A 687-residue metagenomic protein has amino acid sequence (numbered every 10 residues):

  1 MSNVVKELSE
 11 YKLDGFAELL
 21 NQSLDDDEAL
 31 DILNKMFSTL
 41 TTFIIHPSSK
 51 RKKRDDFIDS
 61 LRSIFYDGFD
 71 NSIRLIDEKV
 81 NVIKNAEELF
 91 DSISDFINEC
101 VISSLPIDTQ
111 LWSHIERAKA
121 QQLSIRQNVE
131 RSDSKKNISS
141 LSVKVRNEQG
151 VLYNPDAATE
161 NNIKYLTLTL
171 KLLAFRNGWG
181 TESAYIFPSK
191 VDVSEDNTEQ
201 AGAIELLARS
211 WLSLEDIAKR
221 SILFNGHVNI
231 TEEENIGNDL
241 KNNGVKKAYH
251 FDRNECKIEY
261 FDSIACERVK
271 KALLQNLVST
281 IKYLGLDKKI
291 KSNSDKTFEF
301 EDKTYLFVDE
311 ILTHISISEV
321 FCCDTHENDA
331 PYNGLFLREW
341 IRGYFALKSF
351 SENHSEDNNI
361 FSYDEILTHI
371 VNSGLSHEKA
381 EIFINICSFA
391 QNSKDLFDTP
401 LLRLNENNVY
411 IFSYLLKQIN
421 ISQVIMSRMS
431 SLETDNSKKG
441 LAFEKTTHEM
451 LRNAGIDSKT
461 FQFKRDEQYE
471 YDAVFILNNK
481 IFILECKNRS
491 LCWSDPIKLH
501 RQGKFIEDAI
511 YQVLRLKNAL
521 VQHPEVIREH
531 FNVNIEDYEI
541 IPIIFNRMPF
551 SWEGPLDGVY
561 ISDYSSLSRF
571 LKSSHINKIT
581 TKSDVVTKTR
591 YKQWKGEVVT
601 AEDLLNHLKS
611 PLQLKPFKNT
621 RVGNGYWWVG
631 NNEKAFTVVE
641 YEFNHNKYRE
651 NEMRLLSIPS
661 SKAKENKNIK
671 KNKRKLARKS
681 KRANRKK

Functional and structural regions predicted by a protein language model:
M1-S437, V521-I543, P549-S680, K687: Acidic, metal-dependent phosphodiester-chemistry machinery of nucleic-acid enzymes
V424-F461: Acidic-basic catalytic patches of nuclease active cores, encompassing PD-(D/E)XK and other metal-cofactor nuclease
G440, D466-E467, I506-A509: Active-site-proximal structural scaffolding
R452-N453, Q462, Y469, P549: Extended, composition-driven regions rather than compact fold-specific motifs
S458-Y471, F475-N478: Active-site metal-binding core of divalent-cation-utilizing nuclease and nuclease-like domains
D466-Y469, L491-W493, F550-W552: Flexible loop/turn segments at secondary-structure boundaries
F475-W493: Active-site beta-strand-loop-beta-strand hairpin of nuclease catalytic cores that positions key catalytic residues
N488-N546: Catalytic cores of nucleic-acid endonucleases
